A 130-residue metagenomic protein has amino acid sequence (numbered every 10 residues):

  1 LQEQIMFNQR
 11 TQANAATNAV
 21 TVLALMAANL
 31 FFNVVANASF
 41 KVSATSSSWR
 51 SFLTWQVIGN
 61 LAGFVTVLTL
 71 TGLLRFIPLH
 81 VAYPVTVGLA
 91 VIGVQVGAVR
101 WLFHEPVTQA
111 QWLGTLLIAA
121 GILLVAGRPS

Functional and structural regions predicted by a protein language model:
I5-S130: Polytopic alpha-helical membrane proteins, predominantly small-molecule transporters/carriers
